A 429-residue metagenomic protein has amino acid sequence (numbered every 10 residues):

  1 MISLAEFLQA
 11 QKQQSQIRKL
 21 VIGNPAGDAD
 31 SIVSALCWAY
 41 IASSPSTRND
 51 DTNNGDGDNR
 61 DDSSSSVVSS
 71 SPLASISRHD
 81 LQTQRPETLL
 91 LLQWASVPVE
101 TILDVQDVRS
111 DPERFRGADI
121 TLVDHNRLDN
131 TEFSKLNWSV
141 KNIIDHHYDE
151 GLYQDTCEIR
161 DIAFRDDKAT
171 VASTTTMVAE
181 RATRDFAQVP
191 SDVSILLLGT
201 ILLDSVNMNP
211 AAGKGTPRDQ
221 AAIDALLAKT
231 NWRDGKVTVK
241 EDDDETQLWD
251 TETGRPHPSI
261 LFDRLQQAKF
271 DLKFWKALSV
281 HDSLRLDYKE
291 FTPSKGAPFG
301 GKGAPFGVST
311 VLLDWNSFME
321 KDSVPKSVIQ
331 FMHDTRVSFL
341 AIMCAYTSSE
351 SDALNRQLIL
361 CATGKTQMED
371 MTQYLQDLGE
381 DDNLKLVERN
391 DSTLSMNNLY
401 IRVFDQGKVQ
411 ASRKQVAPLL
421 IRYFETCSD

Functional and structural regions predicted by a protein language model:
M1-D429: Replace "Mg2+/Mn2+-dependent" with "divalent metal-dependent
